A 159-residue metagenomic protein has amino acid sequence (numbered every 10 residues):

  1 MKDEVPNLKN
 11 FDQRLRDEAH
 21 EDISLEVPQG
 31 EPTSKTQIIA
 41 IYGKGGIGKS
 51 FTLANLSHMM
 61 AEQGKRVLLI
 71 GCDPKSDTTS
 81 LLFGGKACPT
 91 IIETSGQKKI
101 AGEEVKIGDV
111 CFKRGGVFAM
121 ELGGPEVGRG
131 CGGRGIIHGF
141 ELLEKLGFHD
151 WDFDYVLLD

Functional and structural regions predicted by a protein language model:
M1-I47, F51-R66, A101-V105: Extreme N-terminal, non-catalytic leader segments that precede Walker-type/kinase nucleotide-binding cores
P28-E31, A61, F83, E144-F148: Signal for well-folded cores of large energy- and translation-related assemblies
S34-K35, Q63, K113-G115, D150-D152: Short loop/turn elements that form and flank the Walker-type P-loop nucleotide-binding site in RecA-like NTPase cores
F51, D73, D77, R134 (+1 more regions): Charged, alpha-helix-enriched surfaces in structured cytosolic catalytic cores of large nucleotide-utilizing machines
N55, M59, L81, H138-K145: Alpha-helical scaffold segments in soluble metabolic enzymes
M59-A119: N-terminal phosphate/diphosphate-binding loop that engages ATP/GTP or pyrophosphate donors across diverse enzyme folds
F118-L158: Phosphate-binding/switch loop-helix module in NTP-utilizing enzymes
